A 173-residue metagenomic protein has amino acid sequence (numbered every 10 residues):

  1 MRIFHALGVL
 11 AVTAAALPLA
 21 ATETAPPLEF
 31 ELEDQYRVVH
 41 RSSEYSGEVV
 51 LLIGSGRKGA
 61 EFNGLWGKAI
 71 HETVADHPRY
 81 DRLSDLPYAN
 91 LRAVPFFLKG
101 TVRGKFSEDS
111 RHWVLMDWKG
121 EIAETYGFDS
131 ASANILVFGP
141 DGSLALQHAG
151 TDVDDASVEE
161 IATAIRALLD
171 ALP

Functional and structural regions predicted by a protein language model:
M1-H5: Positively charged n-region of N-terminal signal peptides that target proteins for export
A6-A16: Bacterial N-terminal signal peptides
A16-E23: Boundary at the C-terminal end of the N-terminal hydrophobic targeting segment
F30-V49: A short beta-strand-turn-helix
S43-W66: Short active-site neighborhood of thiol/selenol oxidoreductases, capturing the structured segment around
G59-F106: Structural microenvironment flanking redox-active thiols in thiol-disulfide oxidoreductases
D81-Y88, T101-S132: Short, internal strand/loop/helix patches that form the active-site neighborhood or redox-interaction surface
A131-P173: Thiol-/selenol-based redox modules, centered on thioredoxin-like and closely related oxidoreductase domains
